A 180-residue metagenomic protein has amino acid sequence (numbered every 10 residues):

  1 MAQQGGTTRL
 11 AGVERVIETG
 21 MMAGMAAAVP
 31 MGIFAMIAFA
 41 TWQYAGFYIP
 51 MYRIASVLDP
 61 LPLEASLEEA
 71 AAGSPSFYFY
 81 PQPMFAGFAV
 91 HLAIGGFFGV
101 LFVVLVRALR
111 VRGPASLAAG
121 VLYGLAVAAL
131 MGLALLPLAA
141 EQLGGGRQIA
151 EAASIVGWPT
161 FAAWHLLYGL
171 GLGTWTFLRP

Functional and structural regions predicted by a protein language model:
M1-P180: Juxtamembrane/disordered regions of integral membrane proteins
